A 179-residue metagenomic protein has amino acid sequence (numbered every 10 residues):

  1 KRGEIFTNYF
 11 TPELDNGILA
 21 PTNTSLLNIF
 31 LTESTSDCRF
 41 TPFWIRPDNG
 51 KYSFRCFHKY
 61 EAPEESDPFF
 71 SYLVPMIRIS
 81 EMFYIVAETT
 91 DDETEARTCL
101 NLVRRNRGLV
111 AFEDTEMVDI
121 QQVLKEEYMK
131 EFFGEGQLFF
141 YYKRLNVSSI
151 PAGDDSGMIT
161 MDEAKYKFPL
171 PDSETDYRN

Functional and structural regions predicted by a protein language model:
K1-A20, E33-N179: Acidic/polar-rich alpha-helix caps and helix-coil junctions
S25-S34: Aromatic (Trp/Tyr/Phe) and Gly/Pro-enriched flexible surface segments
